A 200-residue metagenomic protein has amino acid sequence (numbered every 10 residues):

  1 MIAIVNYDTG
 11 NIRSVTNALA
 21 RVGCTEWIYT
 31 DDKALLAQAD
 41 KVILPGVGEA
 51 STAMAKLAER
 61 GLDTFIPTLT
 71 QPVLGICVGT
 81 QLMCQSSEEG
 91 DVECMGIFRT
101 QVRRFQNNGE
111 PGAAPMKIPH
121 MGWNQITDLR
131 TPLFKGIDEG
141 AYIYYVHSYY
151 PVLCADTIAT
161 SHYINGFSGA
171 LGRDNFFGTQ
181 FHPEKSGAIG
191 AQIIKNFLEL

Functional and structural regions predicted by a protein language model:
M1, W27-Q38: Short acidic low-complexity segments
I2-C24, E184-K185: N-terminal beta1-alpha1 ligand-phosphate binding loop
L19-E26, A50-K56, M121-T127: Short, flexible loop segments at the rims of nucleotide/cofactor-binding pockets, characterized by
V22, K33-Q38, F65-P67, L200: A short, N-terminal amphipathic alpha-helix
G48-H120: Cysteine-nucleophile active-site neighborhood
T68, V102-L200: Amide-donor transfer/coupling interface in amidating biosynthetic enzymes
